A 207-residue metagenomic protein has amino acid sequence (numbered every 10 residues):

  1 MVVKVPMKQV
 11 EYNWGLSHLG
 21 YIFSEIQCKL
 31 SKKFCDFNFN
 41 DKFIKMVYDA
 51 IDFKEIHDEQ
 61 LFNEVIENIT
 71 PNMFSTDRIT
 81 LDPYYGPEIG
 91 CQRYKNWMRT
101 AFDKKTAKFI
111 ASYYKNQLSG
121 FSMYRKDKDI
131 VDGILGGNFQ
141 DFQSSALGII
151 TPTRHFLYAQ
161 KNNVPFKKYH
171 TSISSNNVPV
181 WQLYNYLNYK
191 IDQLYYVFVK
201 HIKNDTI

Functional and structural regions predicted by a protein language model:
M1-L61, T171, L194-K200: Acyl-donor-binding surface of acyltransferase catalytic domains
V5-M7, W14-G15, F23, T106-S122 (+1 more regions): Conserved beta-hairpin
P6, L135-A146, I173-S174: A short, internal acetyl-CoA/4′-phosphopantetheine-binding micro-motif in the GNAT/acyltransferase core
Q9-Y12, P87-K108: Active-site rim helix/loop that mediates acceptor-substrate recognition in acyltransferases
W14, S144-K161, Q182, Y186: Conserved acetyl-CoA-binding loop-helix of GNAT-fold acetyltransferases
S24-E25, K126-L135, Q143, P165-K167 (+1 more regions): A conserved beta-turn-beta hairpin within the catalytic core of GNAT-like acetyltransferases that forms part
I44-I89: Short amphipathic alpha-helix that is part of the acyltransferase structural core
I110, G120-Y124, G136, L187 (+1 more regions): Conserved GNAT-family N-acetyltransferase fold
